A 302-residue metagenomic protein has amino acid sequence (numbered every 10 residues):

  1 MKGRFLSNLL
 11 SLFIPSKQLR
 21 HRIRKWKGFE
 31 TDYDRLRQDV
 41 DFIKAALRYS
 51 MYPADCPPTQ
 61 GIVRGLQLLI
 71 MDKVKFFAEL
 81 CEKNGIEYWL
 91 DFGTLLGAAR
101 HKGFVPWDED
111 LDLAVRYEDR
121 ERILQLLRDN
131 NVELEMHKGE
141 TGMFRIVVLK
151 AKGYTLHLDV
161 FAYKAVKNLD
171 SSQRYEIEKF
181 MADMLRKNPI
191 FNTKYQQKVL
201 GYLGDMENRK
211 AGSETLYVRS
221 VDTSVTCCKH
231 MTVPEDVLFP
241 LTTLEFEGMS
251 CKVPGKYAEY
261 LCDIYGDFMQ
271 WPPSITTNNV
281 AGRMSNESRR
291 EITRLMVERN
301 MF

Functional and structural regions predicted by a protein language model:
M1-F42: Boundary detector for helix-to-coil junctions that initiate low-complexity/charged tails
F13, K17, K27-E30, L47-S50 (+5 more regions): Short, flexible helical or helix-coil boundary motifs
R35-L90: Helical scaffold of the NTase/Pol beta-like nucleotidyltransferase catalytic core
T59-E82, R128-I264, W271-F302: Conserved catalytic core of two-metal-ion nucleotidyltransferases
A78-L111: Active-site nucleotide-donor binding segment shared across nucleotidyl transfer reactions
L96, E121, V166-N168: Surface-exposed, flexible loop/turn segments at secondary-structure boundaries
G97, A114-R116, K252: General alpha-helical segment detector with a strong preference for membrane-spanning helices and helix-boundary regions
K102-I123, G248: Catalytic metal-binding acidic patch
